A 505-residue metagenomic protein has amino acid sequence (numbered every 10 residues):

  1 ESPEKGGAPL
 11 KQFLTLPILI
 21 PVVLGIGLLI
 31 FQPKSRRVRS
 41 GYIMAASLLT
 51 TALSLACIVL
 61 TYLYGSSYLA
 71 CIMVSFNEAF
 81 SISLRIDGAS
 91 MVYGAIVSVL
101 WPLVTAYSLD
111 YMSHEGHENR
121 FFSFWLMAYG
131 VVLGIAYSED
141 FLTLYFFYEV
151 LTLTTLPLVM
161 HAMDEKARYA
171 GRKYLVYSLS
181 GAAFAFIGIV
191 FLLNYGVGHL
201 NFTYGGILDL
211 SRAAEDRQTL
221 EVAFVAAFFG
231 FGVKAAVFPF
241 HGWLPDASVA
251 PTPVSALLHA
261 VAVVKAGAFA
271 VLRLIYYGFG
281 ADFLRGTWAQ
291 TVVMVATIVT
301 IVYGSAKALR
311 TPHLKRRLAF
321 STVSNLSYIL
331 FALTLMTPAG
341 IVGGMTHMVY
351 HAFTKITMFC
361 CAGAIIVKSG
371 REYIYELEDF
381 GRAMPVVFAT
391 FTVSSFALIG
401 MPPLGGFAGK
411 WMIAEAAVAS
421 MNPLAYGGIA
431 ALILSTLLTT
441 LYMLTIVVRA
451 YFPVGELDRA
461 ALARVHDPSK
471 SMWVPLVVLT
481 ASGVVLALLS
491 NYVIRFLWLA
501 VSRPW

Functional and structural regions predicted by a protein language model:
S2-L16, I26-S123, G198-H199, T203-D209 (+1 more regions): Transmembrane helix-loop-helix hairpins at membrane boundaries of multipass inner-membrane proteins
L14-I18, A235, S471, A487: Hydrophobic alpha-helical transmembrane segments of integral membrane proteins, especially lipid-exposed positions
R37-L48, A170-L179, M384-F388, S469-V478: Alpha-helical transmembrane segments and their helix-start/interface "positive-inside/aromatic belt" motifs in integral
R37-S40, L142-F146: Short, aromatic-rich membrane-interface segments at the entry and exit of alpha-helical transmembrane domains
A45-V59, S178-V190, F391-I399, V478-L489: Hydrophobic alpha-helical membrane-insertion segments
L103-S113, N119, M127-L144, T154-R449: Hydrophobic transmembrane alpha-helices and their helix-loop junctions in integral membrane proteins
E149: Short phosphate-coordinating micro-motif centered on Lys-Gly-acidic
G381-V386, T440-W505: Cytoplasmic/organellar membrane-interface segments at the starts of transmembrane helices in multi-pass inner-membrane
